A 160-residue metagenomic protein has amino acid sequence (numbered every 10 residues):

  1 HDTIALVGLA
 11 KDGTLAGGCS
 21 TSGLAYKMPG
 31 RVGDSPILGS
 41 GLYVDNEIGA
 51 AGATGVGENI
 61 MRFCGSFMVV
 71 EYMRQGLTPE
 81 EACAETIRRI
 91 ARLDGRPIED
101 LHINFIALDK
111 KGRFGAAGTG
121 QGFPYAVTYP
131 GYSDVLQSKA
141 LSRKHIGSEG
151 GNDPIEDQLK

Functional and structural regions predicted by a protein language model:
H1-K160: N-terminal nucleophile
